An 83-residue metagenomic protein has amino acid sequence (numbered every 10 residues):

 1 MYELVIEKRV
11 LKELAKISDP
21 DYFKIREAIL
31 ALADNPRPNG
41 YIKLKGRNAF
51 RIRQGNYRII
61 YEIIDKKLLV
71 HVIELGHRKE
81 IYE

Functional and structural regions predicted by a protein language model:
M1-K16, P20-F23, Q54, E62-E83: Enriched for short, Lys/Arg-rich terminal
E27-I52, Y82: A short, surface-exposed loop/turn module that caps and links secondary-structure elements
